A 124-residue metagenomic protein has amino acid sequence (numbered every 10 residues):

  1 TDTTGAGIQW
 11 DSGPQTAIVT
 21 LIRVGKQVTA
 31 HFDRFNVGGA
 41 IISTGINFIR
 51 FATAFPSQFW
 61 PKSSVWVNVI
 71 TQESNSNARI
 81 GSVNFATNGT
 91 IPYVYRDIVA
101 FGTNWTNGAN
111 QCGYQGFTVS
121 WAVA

Functional and structural regions predicted by a protein language model:
T1-G25: Terminal (often C-terminal
S12-I18, D33-A124: Extracellular jelly-roll beta-sandwich "head" domains, especially the C-terminal globular C1q domain
K26-D33: Conserved hydrophobic ligand-interaction patch in extracellular adhesion modules
